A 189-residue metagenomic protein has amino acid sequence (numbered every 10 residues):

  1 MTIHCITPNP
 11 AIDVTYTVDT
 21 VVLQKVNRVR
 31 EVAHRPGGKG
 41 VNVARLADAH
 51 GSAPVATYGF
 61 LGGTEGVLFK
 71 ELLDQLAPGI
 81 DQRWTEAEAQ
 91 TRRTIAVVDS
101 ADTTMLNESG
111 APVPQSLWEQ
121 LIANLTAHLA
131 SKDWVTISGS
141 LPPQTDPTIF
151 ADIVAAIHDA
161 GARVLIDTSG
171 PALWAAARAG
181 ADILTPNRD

Functional and structural regions predicted by a protein language model:
M1, T91-R93: Change "...and in nucleic-acid phosphodiester-cleaving endonucleases..." to "...and in nucleic-acid processing enzymes
M1-Q24: Positively charged, low-complexity intrinsically disordered leader regions
I3, V55-T57, V164: Hydrophobic/aromatic residues located in beta-strands of well-ordered beta-sheets within soluble catalytic
C5-P8, G59-F60, T85-A87, A96-V98 (+3 more regions): Short beta-strand segments
V22-E31, M105: Glycine/charged-rich beta-loop-alpha catalytic/anionic-binding loops adjacent to active sites
R28-Q90: Substrate-binding N-lobe of the ribokinase-like
E86, A96-S131: Conserved phosphate-binding/catalytic loop of the ribokinase/pfkB sugar-kinase fold
W134-D189: Conserved beta-alpha-beta core of the PfkB/ribokinase-like small-molecule kinase fold
